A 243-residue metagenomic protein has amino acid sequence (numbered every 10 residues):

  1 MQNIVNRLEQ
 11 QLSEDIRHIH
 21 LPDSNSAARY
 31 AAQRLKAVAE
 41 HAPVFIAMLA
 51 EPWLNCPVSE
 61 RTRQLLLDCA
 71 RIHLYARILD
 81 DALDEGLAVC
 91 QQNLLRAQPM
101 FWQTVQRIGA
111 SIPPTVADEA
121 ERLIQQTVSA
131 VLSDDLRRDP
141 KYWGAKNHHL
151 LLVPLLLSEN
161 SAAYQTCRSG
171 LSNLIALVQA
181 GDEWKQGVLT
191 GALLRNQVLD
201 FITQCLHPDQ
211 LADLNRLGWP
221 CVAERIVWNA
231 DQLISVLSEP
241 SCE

Functional and structural regions predicted by a protein language model:
M1-E243: All-alpha prenyltransferase/terpene-synthase fold signal
